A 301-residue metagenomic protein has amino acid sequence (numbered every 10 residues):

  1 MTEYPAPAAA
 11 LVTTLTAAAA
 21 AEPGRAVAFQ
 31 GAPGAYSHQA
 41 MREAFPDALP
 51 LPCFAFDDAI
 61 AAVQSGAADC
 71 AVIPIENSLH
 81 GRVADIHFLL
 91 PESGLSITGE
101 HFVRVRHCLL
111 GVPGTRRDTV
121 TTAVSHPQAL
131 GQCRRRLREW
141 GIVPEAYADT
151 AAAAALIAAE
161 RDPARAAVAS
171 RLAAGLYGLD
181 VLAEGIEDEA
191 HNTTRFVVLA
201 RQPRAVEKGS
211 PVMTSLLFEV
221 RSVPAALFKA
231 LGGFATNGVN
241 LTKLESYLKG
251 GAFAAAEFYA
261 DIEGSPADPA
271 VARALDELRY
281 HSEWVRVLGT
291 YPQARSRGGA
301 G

Functional and structural regions predicted by a protein language model:
M1-G301: Domain-level signature for soluble enzymes in the chorismate/prephenate branch of the shikimate pathway
